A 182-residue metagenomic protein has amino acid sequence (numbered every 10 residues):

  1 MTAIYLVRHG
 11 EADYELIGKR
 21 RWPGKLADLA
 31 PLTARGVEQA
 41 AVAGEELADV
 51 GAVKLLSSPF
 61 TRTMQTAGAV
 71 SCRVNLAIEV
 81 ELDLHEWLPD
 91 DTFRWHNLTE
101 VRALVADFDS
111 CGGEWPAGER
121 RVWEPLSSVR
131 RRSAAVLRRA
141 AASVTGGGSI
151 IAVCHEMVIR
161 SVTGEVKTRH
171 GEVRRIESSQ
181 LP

Functional and structural regions predicted by a protein language model:
T2-V80: Active-site-proximal alpha-helix that buttresses catalytic centers in soluble enzyme cores
R8, L82-L84, E177-Q180: Residues at the C-termini of beta-strands that transition into short coil/loop
D13, T63-M64, E86-L88, V158-R160: Short, active-site-adjacent cap segments at secondary-structure transitions
E15-R20, D90-R94, E165: Short aromatic-enriched loop/helix-cap "lid" or pocket-rim segments at secondary-structure transitions that line
L26-P31, C72-R132: Phosphate-handling substructures
A41-A48, R130, A134-A142: Generic structural signal for well-ordered alpha-helical scaffold segments
S57-T61, D83, V153-M157: Short, well-ordered beta-to-alpha junction loops that form the rim of enzyme active sites and present histidine/acidic
A134-P182: Active-site-adjacent alpha-helix immediately C-terminal to a catalytic or transition-state-stabilizing loop
